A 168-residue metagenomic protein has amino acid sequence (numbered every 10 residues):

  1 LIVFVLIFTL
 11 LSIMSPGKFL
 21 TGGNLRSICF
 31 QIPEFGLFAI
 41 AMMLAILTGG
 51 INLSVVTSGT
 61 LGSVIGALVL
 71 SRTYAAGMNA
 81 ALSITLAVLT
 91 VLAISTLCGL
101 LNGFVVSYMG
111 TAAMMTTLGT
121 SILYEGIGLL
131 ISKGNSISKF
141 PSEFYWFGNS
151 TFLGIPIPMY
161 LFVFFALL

Functional and structural regions predicted by a protein language model:
L1-I2, I28, G36, T57-L61 (+3 more regions): Hydrophobic alpha-helical transmembrane segments
L1-S12, M42, V91-S95, S121-G126 (+1 more regions): Hydrophobic core segments of alpha-helical transmembrane domains in multi-pass membrane transport and ion-translocation
F8-I13, T21-A76, F104-T111: Single transmembrane alpha-helix segments in multi-pass membrane proteins
G22-F30, G77-L89, W146-Y160: Interfacial loop-to-helix junctions that mark the boundaries of transmembrane helices in multi-pass membrane
F38-M42, C98-N102, Y145, V163-A166: Hydrophobic, membrane-inserted alpha-helices
L44-A45, A75-S83, S132-S142: A cytosolic-side transmembrane-helix exit/cap motif
A76-S121: Alpha-helical transmembrane segments within multi-pass membrane transporters and channels
M109, A113-L168: Transmembrane helix-bundle core of multi-pass membrane transporters and related energy-transducing complexes
